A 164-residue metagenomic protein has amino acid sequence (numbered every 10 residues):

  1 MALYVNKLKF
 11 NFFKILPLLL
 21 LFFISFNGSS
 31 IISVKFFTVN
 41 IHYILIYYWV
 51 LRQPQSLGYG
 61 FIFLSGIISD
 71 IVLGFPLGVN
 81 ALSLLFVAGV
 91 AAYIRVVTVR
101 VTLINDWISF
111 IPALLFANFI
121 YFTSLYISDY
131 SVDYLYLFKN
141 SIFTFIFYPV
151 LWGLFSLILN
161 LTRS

Functional and structural regions predicted by a protein language model:
M1-S164: Terminal, non-globular segments
